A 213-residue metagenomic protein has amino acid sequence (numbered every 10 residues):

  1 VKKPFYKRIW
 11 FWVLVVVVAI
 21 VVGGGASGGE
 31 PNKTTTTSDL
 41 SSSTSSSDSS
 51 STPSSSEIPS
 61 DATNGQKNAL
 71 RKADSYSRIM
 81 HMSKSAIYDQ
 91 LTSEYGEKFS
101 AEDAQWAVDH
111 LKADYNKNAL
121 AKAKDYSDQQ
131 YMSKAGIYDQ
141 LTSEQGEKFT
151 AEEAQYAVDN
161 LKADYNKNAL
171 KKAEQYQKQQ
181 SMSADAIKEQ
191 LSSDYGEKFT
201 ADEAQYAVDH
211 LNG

Functional and structural regions predicted by a protein language model:
V1-I79, A86, S93, G213: N-terminal Sec-dependent export signals
P53-G213: An alpha-helical, amphipathic repeat domain used for nucleic-acid recognition, typified by the mTERF helical solenoid
